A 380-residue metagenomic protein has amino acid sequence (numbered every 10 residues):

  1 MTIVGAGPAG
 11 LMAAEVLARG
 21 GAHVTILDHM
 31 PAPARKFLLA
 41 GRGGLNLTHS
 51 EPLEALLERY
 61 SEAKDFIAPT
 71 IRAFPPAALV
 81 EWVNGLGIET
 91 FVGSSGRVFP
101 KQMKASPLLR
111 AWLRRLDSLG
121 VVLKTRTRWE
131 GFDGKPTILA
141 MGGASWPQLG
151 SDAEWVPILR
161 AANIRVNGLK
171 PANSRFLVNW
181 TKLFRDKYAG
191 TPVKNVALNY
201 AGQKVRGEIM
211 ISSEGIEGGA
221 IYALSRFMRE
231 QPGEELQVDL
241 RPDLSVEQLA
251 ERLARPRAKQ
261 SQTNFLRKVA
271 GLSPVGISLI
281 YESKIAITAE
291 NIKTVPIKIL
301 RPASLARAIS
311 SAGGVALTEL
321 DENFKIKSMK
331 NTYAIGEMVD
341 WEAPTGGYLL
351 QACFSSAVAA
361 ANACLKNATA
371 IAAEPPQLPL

Functional and structural regions predicted by a protein language model:
M1-I26, A360-L365: N-terminal Rossmann-like FAD-binding beta1-loop-alpha1 element of flavoenzymes
T25, H29-L39, L53-E54, E89 (+2 more regions): An anion/pyrophosphate-binding glycine-rich loop and adjacent beta-alpha core in soluble alpha-beta enzymes
G44-V92: Glycine-rich active-site loop/strand segments that organize a redox cofactor
I67-A77, S94-R114, W146-S151, L177-T181 (+1 more regions): Short beta-strand to alpha-helix junction loop
V122-D133: A conserved short coil-to-beta-strand element within the FAD-binding core of flavoproteins
L139-N179: Glycine-rich loop(s) and the adjacent beta-strand/alpha-helix scaffold that form part
S145-I158, A162, I326, D340-T369: A conserved FAD-binding loop/helix module that cradles the flavin
L272-E342: A glycine-rich dinucleotide-binding beta-alpha-beta segment and adjacent secondary-structure elements that constitute
